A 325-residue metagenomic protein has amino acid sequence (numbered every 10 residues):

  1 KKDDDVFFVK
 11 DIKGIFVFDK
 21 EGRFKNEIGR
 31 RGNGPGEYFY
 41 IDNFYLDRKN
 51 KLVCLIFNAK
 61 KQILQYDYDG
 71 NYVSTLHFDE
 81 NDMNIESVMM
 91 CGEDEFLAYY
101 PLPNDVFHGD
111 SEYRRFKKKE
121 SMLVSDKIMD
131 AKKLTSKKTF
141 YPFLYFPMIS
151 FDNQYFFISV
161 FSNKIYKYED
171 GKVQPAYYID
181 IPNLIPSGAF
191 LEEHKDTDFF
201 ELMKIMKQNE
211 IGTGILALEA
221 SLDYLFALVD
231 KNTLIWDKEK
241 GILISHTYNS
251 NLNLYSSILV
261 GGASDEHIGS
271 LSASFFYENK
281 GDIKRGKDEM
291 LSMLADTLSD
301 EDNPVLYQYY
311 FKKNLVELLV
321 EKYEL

Functional and structural regions predicted by a protein language model:
D5-D11, K51-F57, D94-V106, P147-Y166 (+3 more regions): Short beta-strand elements that form the blades of beta-propeller/WD-repeat-like and other beta-sheet-rich scaffold
G14, R23-N50, I56-F57: Blade-loop segments of beta-propeller domains
G29-E37, H77-I85, D130-T135, D180-I185 (+1 more regions): Short coil/turn segments at the loop-to-beta-strand junctions that recur within blades of beta-propeller repeat folds
Y38-F44, D82-M90, F143-F146, T213-A217 (+1 more regions): Repeated scaffold domains used in trafficking and secretory/extracellular systems, primarily beta-propellers
Y40-I41, F57-G109, K127-T135: Asp-box/WD-like beta-propeller blade repeats and closely related beta-sheet repeat scaffolds
Q65-Y68, G109-S121, T233-W236, E301-Y310: Beta-propeller blade signature
R114-E169: Loop-centered beta-sheet repeat module
Y177-E201, K207, E239-D265, Y277: Conserved blade-ending motifs and adjacent loop-strand segments that build the rim/top face of beta-propeller domains
